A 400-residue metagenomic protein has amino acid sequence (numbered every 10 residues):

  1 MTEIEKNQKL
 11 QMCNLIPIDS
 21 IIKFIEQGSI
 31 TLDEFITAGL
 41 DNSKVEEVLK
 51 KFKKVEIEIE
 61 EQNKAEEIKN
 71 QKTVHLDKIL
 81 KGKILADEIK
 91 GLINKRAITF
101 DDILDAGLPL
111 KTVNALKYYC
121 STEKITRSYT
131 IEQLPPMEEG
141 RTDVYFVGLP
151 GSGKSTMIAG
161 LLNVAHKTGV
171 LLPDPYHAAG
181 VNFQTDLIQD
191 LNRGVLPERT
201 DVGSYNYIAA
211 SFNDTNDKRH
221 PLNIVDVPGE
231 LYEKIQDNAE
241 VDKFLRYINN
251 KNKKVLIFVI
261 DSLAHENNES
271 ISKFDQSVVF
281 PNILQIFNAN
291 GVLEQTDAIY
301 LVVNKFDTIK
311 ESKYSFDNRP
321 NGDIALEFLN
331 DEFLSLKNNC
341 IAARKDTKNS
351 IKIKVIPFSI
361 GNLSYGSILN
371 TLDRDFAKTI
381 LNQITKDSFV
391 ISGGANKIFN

Functional and structural regions predicted by a protein language model:
M1-E3, S29-T73, N94-I125: Repeat-associated, polar segments at repeat-unit boundaries in modular proteins
Q8, L15-S20, S29, E34-I36 (+2 more regions): Compact, charge-rich alpha-helical regulatory domains located at protein termini
R127-R199: Conserved G1/Walker A P-loop phosphate-binding module
T200-G203, T215-D217, E230, Y247-N252 (+1 more regions): Conserved catalytic network of the ASCE P-loop NTPase/AAA+ motor domain
S211-L222: Beta-strand-turn-beta hairpins that frame and shape the catalytic cleft of phosphate-ester-processing enzymes
P221-V241: Switch II (G3) loop of P-loop NTPases
Q236-N267: Inter-motif core of Ras-like GTPase G domains
V255-N400: Conserved GTP-binding G-domain of TRAFAC-class P-loop NTPases and closely related GTPase folds
